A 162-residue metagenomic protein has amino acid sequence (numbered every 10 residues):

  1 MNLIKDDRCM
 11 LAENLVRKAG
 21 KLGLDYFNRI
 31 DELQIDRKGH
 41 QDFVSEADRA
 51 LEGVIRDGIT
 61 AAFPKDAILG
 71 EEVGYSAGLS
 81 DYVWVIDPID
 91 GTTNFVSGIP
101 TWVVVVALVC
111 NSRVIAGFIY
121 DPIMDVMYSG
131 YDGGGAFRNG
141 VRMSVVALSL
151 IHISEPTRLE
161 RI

Functional and structural regions predicted by a protein language model:
M1-I89: N-terminal subdomain of lithium-sensitive/metallo-dependent phosphomonoesterases centered on the IMPase/IPPase/PAP
D81, T101, R113-I115: Conserved catalytic motifs of the protein kinase core domain
W84, V104-V106: Short beta-strand motif preference
V96: Glycine-rich, Arg-bearing micro-motifs that act as flexible, cationic patches
V106-S154, R158: Acidic beta-strand-loop-alpha-helix segment within the catalytic core of divalent metal-dependent phosphate-processing
